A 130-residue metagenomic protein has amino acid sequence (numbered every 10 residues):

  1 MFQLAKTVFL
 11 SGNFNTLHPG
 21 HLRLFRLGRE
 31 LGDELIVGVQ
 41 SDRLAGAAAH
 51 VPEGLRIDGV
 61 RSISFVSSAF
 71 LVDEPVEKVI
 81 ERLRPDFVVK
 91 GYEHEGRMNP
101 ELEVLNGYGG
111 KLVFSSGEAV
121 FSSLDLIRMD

Functional and structural regions predicted by a protein language model:
M1-D130: Nucleotidyltransferase catalytic core that binds NTPs
